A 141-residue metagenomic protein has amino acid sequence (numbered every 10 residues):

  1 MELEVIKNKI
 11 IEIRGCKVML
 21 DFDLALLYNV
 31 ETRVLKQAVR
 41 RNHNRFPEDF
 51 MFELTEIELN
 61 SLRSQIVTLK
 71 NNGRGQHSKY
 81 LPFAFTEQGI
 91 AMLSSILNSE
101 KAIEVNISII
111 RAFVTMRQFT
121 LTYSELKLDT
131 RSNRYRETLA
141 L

Functional and structural regions predicted by a protein language model:
M1-L141: Basic, low-complexity intrinsically disordered segments
